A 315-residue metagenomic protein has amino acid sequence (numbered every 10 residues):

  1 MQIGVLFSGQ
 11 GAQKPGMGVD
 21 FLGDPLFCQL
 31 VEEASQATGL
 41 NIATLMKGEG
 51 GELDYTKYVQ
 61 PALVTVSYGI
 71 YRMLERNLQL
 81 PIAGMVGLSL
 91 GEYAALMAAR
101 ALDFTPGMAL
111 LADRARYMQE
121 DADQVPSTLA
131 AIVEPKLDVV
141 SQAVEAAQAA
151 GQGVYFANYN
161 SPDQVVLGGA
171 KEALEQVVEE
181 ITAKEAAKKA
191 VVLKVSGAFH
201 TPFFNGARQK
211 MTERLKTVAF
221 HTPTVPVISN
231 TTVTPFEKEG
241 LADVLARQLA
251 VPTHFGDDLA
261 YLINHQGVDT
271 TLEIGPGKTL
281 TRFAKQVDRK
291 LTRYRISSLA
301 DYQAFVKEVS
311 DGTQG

Functional and structural regions predicted by a protein language model:
M1-I3, L78-A83, E120-V125, A147 (+3 more regions): Flexible, low-complexity linker/loop segments at domain and module junctions
M1-R76, A219-G315: Acyltransferase/transacylase module recognition
G4, M85-G87, G107, F156 (+1 more regions): Short glycine-aspartate micro-motif
V5, Q10-A12, M17, L88 (+5 more regions): Gly/Ser/Thr-rich helix-start
Q10-G11, R100-D243, R247: Alpha/beta catalytic cores of group-transfer enzymes, especially the acyltransferase/condensing modules of polyketide
A37, N41-T44, V64-D138: Patatin-like phospholipase
M46-L53, A94-A95, K189-L193: A short small-residue
